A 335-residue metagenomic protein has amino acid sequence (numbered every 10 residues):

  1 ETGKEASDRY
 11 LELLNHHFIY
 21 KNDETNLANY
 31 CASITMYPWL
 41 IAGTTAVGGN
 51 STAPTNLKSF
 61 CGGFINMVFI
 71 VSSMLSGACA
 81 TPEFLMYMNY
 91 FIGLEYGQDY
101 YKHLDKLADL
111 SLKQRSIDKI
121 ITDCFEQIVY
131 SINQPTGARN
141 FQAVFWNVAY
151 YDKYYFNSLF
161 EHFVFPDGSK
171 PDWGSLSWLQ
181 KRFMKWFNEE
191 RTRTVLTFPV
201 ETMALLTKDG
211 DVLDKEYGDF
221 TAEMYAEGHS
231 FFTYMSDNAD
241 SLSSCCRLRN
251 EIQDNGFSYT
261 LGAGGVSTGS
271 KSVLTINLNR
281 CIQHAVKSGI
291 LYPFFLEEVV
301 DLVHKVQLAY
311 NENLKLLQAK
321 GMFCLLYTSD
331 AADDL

Functional and structural regions predicted by a protein language model:
E1-S329, L335: Conserved catalytic cores of very large enzyme subunits
